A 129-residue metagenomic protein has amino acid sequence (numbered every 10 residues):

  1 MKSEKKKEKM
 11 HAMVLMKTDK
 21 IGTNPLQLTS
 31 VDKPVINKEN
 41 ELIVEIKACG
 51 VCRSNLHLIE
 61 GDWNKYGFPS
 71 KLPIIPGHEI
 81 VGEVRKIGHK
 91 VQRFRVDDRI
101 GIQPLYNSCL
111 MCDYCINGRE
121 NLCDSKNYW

Functional and structural regions predicted by a protein language model:
M1-H11, M16: Basic/polar N-terminal segments that are highly enriched at the extreme N-terminus, encompassing both cleavable
E8, N24-T29, L42, I80: Short beta-strand or tight-loop elements that sit immediately N-terminal to catalytic metal-binding acidic residues
V14-K17, E60, V84, I116: Residue-level signal for short segments within beta-strands and strand-turn junctions of well-structured beta-sheet
K17-D19, R85-K90, E120: Short loop segments at secondary-structure junctions
D19-L28, R53-S54: Short N-terminal binding/cap micro-motifs at the start of the first secondary-structure element
D32-C49, W63-D113: Glycine-rich beta-strand-centered segment in the early N-terminal region that forms part of a ligand/cofactor-binding
S54-E60: Cytochrome P450 core scaffold surrounding the K-helix E-X-X-R motif and the conserved "meander" helix-loop region
P104-W129: Cysteine-cluster motifs in flexible loop/terminal segments that predominantly coordinate metals
